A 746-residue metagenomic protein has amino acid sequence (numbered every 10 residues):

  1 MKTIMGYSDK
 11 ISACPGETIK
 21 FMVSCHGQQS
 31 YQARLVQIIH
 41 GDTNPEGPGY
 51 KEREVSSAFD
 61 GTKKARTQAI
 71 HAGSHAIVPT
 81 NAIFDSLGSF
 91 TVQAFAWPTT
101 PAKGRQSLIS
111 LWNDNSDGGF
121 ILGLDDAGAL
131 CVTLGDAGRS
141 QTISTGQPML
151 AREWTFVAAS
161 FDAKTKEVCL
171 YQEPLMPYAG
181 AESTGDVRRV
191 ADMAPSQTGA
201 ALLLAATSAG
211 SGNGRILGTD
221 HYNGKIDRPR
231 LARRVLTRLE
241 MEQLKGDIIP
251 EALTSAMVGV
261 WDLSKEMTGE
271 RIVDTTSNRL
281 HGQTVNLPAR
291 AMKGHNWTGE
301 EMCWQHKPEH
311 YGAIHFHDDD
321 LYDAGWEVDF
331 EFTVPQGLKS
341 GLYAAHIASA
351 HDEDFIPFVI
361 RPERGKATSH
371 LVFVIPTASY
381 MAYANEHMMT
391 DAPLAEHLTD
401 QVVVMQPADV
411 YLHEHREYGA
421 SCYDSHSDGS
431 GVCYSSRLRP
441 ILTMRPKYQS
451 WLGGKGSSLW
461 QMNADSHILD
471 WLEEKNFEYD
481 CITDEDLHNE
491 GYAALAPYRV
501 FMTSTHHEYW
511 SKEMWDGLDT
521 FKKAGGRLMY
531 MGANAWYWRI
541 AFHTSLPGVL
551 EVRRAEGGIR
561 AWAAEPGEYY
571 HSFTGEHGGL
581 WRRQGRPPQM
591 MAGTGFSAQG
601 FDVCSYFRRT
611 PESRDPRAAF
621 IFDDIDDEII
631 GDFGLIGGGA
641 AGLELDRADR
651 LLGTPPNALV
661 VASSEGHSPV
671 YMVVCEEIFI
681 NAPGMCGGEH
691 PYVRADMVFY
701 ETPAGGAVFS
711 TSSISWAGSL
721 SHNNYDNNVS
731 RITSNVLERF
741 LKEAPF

Functional and structural regions predicted by a protein language model:
G6, I11-S30, I38-K293, T298: Extracellular glycan-associated modules
Q28, I38, R290-Y322, S349-A494 (+2 more regions): Aromatic-Pro/Gly-enriched surface loop or interdomain linker that acts as a lid/target-recognition segment
A58-S74, Y311-E331: Aromatic sugar-binding surface patches on proteins that engage polysaccharides or sugar-phosphate polymers
T67, G341-I347: Short, aromatic- and glycine-rich surface loops/edge beta-strands on solvent-exposed regions
V78-I83, N213-L217, Y322-L338: Signal that preferentially marks extracellular ectodomain short beta-strand elements of beta-sandwich modules
P101, N115, T268, G365 (+8 more regions): Solvent-exposed loop/turn segments at secondary-structure junctions within structured extracellular/periplasmic domains
D319-D320, E331-T333, G337-K339, S457-T544 (+2 more regions): Helical hinge/lid and interdomain linker segments adjacent to catalytic or ligand-binding clefts that mediate domain
S545-N724, N728-V729, R739-F740: Glycine-rich, aromatic-lined ligand/substrate-binding cores of catalytic and carbohydrate-binding domains
